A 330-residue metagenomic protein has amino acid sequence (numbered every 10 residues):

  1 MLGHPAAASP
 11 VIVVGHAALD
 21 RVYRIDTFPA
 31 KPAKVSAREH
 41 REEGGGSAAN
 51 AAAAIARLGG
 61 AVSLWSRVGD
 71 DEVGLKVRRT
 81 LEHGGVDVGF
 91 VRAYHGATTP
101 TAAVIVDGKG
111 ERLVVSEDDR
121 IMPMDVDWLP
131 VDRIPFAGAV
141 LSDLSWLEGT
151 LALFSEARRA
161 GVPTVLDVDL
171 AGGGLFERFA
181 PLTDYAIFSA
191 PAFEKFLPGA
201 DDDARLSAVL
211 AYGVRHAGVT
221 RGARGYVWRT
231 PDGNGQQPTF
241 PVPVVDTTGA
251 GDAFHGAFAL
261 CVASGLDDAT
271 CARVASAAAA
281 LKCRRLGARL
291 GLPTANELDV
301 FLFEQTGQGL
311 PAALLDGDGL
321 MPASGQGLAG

Functional and structural regions predicted by a protein language model:
M1-R67, E72-R79, H83, A313-G330: Glycine-rich phosphate/adenosyl-contacting loop at the front of the ribokinase-like
M1-V11, G173, D202-G330: Conserved phosphate-binding/catalytic region of the ribokinase-like
R67, A93-Y94, V104-A139, L144: Conserved phosphate-binding/catalytic loop of the ribokinase/pfkB sugar-kinase fold
T80-G96: A glycine-rich helix N-cap at a beta->alpha junction
I121-P130, E148, D167-G174: Active-site glycine-rich loop that binds ribose-phosphate moieties when present
L151, E156-Q236: Conserved phosphate/ATP/ADP-binding segment of small-molecule kinases
